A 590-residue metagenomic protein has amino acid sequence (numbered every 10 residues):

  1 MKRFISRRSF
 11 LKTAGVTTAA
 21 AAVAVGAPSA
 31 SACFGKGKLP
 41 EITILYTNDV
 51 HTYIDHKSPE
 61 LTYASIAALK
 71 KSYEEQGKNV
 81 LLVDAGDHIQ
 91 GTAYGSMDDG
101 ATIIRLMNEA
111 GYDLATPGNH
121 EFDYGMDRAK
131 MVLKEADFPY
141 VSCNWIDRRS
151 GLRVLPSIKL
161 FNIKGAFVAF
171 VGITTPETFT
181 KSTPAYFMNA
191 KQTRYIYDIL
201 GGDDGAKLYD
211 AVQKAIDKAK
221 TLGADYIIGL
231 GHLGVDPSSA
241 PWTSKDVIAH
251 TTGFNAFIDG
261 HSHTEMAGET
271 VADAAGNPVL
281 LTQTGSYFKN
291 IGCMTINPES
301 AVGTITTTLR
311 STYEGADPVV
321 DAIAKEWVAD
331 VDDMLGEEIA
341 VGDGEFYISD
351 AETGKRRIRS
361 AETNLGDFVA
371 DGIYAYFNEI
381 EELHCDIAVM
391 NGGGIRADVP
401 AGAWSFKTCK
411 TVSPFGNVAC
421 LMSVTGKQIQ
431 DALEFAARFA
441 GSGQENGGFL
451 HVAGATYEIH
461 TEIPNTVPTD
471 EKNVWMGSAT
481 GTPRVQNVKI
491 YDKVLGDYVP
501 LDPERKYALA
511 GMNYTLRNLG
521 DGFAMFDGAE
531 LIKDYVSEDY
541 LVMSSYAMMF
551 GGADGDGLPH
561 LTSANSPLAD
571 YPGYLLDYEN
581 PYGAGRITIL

Functional and structural regions predicted by a protein language model:
M1-R3, S9-S31: N-terminal export signals
R3, K38-T43, T47, T52-P59 (+5 more regions): Catalytic centers of hydrolytic enzymes
R7, L11, G15, C33-E314 (+4 more regions): Acidic, metal/ion-coordinating pockets
T17-A21, Y73, T264, I380 (+1 more regions): Generic hydrophobic alpha-helical segments
A22-G35, A68, K493-G496: A short, compositionally biased domain-edge/stem linker segment
